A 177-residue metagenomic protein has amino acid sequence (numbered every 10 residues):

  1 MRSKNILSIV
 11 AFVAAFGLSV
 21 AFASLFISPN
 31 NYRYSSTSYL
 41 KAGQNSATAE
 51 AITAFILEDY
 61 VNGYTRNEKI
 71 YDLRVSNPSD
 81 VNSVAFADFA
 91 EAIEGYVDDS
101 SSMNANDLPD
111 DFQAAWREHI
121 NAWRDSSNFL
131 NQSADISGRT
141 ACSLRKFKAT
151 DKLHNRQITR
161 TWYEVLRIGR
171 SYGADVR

Functional and structural regions predicted by a protein language model:
M1-A15: N-terminal Sec-pathway targeting helices
R2, I6, I27-S28, A42 (+1 more regions): Intrinsic disorder/low-complexity signature
N5, S19-V20, F129, V165: Generic hydrophobic/packing signal
L7-S8, Y32-R33, S133: Intrinsic disorder/low-complexity detector
F12-F26: Hydrophobic alpha-helical membrane-insertion segments, chiefly the h-region of N-terminal signal peptides
F26-Q44: Ser/Thr/Pro/Gly-rich low-complexity linker/stalk segments immediately outside membranes or between
A42-R177: Alpha-helical segments in soluble extracytoplasmic regions
